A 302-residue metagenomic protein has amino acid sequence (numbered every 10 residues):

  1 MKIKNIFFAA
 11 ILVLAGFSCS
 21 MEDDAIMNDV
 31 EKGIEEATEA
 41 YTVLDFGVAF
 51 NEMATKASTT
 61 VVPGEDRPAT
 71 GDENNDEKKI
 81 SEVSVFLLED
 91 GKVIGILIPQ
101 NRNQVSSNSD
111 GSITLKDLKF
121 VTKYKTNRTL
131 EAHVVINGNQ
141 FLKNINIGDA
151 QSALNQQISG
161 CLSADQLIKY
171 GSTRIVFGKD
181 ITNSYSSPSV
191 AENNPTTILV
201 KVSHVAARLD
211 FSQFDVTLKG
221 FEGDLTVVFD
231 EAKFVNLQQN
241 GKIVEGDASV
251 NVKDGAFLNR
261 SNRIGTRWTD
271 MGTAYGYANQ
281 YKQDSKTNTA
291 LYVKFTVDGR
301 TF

Functional and structural regions predicted by a protein language model:
M1-F17: Sec-dependent bacterial lipoprotein signal peptides
G16-V48, L199, F211: Bacterial Sec-dependent N-terminal signal peptides
E35, E73-D76, I198-H204, E222: Short, solvent-exposed beta-strand/turn "edge" segments of beta-rich domains on protein surfaces
E35-T55, T60, A207-T217, L225: C2/C2-like lipid-binding beta-sandwich modules
A49-K78: Post-signal-peptide N-terminal segment of Sec-exported extracytoplasmic proteins
R67-I145, R208-F302: Tryptophan-paired
N101-S106, F141-T196, T301-F302: Structured interaction patches on ligand/partner-binding surfaces of diverse proteins
G111-I113, T196-V200: Short strand-edge motifs at loop-to-beta-strand transitions and within beta-strands of extracellular beta-rich domains
